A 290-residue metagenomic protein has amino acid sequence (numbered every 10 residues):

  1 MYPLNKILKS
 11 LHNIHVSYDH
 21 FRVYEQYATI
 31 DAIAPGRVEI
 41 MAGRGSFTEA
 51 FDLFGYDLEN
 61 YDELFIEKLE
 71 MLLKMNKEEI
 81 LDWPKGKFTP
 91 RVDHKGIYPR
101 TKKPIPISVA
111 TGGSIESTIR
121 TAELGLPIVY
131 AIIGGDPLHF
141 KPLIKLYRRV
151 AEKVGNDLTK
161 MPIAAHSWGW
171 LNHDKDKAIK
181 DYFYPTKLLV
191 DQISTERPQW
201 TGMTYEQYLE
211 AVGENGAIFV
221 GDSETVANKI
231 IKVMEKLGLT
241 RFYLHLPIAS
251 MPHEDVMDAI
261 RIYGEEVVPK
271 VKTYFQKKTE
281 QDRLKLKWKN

Functional and structural regions predicted by a protein language model:
M1, I14, S46, I132-G135 (+1 more regions): Glycine-rich, proline-tolerant flexible connector loops at the mouths of alpha/beta enzymes
M1-S10, R261-F275: Alpha-helix-loop-beta-strand connector modules within alpha/beta enzyme cores
I7-L11, V38-A42, I107-A110, I128-A131 (+2 more regions): Hydrophobic faces of well-ordered beta-strands that scaffold small-molecule active sites in alpha/beta enzyme cores
K9-S17, A217-V220: The substrate-binding groove and active-site-proximal loops of carbohydrate-active enzymes, especially glycoside
V16-L126, L138-K141, K145, E152-K153 (+1 more regions): Internal, glycine-rich beta/alpha segment that forms the wall or movable "lid" of small-molecule/cofactor binding
S17-Y18, S117, P137-L138, L171-D174 (+1 more regions): Flexible loop/turn segments at secondary-structure boundaries
E59-G96, L138-L239, K272-N290: An alpha-helical appendage that flanks or caps ligand/catalytic pockets
D174-K177, P252-I262: Short glycine/threonine-rich loop-to-helix capping motif typified by GTGT followed within a few residues by an Asp-Pro
